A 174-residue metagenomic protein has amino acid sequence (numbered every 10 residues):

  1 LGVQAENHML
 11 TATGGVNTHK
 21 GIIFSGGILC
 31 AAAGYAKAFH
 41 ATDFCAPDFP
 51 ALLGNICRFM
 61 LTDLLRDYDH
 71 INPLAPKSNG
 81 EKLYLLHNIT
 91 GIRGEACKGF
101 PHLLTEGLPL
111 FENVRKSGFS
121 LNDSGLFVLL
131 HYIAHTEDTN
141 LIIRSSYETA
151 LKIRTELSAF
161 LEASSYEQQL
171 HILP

Functional and structural regions predicted by a protein language model:
L1, A33-L173: Phosphate-rich cofactor/ligand-interacting catalytic cores and adjacent structured alpha/beta frameworks
L1-Y35: Long, hydrophobic/aromatic-enriched structural stretches that serve as scaffold segments
